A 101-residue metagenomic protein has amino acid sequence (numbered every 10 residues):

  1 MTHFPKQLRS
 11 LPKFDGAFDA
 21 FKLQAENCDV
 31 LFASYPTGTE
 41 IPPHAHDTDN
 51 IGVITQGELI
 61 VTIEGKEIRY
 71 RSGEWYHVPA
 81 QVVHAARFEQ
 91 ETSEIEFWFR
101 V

Functional and structural regions predicted by a protein language model:
M1-N27, L31-F32, P42: A short, N-terminal "cap"/entry segment at the start of jelly-roll beta-barrel domains of the cupin/DSBH fold
F21-L23, A33, I41-H46, I63 (+1 more regions): Short histidine-centered beta-strand/loop micro-motifs that create catalytic or ligand/metal-coordination sites
S34, H46-V61: Short, conserved beta-strand element in jelly-roll/cupin
T55-Q56, R71-S72, Q90: A cytosolic small-molecule/anion-sensing beta-strand core signal
E58-I60, E67, V83, S93: Structural motif
G65-A80: Short acidic-glycine-tyrosine-enriched beta hairpin
A80-V101: Ligand-binding loop in jelly-roll beta-barrel domains
